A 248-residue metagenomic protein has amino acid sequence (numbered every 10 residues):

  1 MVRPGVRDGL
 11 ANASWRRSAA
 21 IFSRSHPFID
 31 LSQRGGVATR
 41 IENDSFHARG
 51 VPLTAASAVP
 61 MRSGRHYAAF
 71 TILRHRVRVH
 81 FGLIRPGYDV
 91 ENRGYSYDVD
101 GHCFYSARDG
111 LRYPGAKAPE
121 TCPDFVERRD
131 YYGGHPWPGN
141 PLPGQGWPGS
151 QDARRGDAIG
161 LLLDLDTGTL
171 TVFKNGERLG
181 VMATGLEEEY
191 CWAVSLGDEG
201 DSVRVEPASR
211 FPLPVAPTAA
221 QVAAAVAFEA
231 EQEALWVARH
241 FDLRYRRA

Functional and structural regions predicted by a protein language model:
M1-A248: PRY/SPRY (B30.2) beta-sandwich protein-interaction domains and their adjacent Ser/Pro/Gly-rich low-complexity linkers
